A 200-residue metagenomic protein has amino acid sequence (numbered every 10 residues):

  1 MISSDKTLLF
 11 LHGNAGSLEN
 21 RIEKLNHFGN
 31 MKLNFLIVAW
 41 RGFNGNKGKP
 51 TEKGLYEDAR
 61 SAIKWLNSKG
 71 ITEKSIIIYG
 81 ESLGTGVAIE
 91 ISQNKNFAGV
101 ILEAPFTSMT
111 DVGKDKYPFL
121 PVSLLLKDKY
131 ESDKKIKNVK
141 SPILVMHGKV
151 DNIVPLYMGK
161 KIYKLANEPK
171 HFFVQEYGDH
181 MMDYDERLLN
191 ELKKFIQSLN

Functional and structural regions predicted by a protein language model:
M1-W65, K74, S92: Membrane-embedded segments
K24, S132, S141, P155-K164: Short alpha-helix in the alpha/beta-hydrolase fold that links the catalytic acid
W65-K69, K74-Y117: Primarily recognizes the serine-hydrolase "nucleophile elbow" in alpha/beta-hydrolase and SGNH/GDSL folds
A98, P105-S141: Mobile cap/lid helix-loop segments that gate and shape the active-site cleft of serine hydrolases
N138-K140, V145-D151: Short beta-strand/loop motif that positions the catalytic acidic residue of the alpha/beta-hydrolase fold
K149-V154, H180-M182: Acidic catalytic loop of the alpha/beta-hydrolase fold
K160-M181: Catalytic histidine neighborhood in serine/cysteine hydrolases with alpha/beta-hydrolase-type architecture
D183-Q197: Post-His helix in hydrolase/transferase enzymes
